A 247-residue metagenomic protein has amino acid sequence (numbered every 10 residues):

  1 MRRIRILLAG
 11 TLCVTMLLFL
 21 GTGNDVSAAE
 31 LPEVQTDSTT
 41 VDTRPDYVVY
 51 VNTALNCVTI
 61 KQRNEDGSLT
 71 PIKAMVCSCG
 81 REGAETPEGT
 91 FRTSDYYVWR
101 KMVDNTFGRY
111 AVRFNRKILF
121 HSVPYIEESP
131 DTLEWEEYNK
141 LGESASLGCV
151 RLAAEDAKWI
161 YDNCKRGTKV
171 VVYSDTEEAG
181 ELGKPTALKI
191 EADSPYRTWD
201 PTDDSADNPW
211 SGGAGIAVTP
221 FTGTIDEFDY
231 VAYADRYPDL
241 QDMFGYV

Functional and structural regions predicted by a protein language model:
M1-T11: Bacterial N-terminal signal peptides that target proteins for export
G10-F19: Bacterial N-terminal signal peptides
L18-P32: Sec-dependent signal peptide cleavage junction
T36-G83: A structural motif detector for short, solvent-exposed N-terminal "entry" segments of globular domains
R44-D46, T53-N56, I72, E88-T90 (+4 more regions): Extracytoplasmic
V49-V51, V58-I60, K73-V76, R92-S94 (+4 more regions): Structural recognition of the beta-strand scaffold that forms the well-ordered cores of secreted hydrolase catalytic
T53-L55, Q62-E65, V76, R81 (+5 more regions): A mature extracytoplasmic/lumenal domain signature
R100-V247: Exported/periplasmic cell-wall-interacting domains
